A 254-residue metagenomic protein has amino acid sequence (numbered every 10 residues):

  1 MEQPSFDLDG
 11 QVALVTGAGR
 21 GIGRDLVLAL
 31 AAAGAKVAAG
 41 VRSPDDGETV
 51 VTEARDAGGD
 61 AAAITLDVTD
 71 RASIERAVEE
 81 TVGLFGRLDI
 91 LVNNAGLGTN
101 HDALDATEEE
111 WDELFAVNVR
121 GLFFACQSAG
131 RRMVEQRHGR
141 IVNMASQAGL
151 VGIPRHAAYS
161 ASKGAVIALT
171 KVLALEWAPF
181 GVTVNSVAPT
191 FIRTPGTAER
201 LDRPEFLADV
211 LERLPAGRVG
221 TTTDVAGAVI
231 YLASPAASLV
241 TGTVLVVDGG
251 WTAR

Functional and structural regions predicted by a protein language model:
V12, G19-G21: Conserved glycine-rich cofactor-binding loop
A35-T49: Conserved glycine-rich Rossmann-like NAD(P)H-binding loop of the short-chain dehydrogenase/reductase
V92, A178, T183, V240-G242: Short, small/polar-rich loop/turn modules that mediate ligand/substrate recognition or access, typified
D102-A103, T107-F115, V210: Substrate-binding pocket helix/loop in short-chain dehydrogenase/reductase
C126, S162, T170: Active-site helix of classical SDR
R131, L175-P179, S238: Alpha-helical segment proximal to the catalytic Tyr-Lys
S146: Residue(s) in the substrate-gating loop at a strand-loop-helix junction that position the organic substrate next
